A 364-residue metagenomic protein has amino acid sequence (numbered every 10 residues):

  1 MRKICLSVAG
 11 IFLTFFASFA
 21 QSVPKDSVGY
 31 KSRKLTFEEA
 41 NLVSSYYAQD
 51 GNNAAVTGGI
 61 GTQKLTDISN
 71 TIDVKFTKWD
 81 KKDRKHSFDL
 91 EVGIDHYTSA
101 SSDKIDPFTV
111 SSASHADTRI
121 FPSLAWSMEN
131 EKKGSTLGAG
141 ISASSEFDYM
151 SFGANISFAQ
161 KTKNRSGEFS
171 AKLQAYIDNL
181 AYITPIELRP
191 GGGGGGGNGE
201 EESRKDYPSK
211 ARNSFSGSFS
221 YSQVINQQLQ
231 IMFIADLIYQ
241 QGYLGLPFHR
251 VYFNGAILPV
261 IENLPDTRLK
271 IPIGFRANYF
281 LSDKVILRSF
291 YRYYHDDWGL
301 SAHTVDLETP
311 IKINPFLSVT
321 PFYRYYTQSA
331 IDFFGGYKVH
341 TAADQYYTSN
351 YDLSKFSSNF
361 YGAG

Functional and structural regions predicted by a protein language model:
Q21-K78, D89: Short glycine/proline- and aromatic-enriched beta-strand/turn motifs that initiate or cap beta-hairpins
L42-A48, L90-I94, L124, A139-A143 (+7 more regions): Transmembrane beta-barrel strands of outer-membrane/channel proteins
Q49-N53, Y97-D103, F147-F152, G167 (+7 more regions): Outer-membrane beta-barrel proteins
N53-V56, G61-T66, E91-P122, E168-Q228 (+1 more regions): Outer-membrane beta-barrel translocator/channel fold
Q63-L65, K82, A116-T118, S142-G153 (+3 more regions): Solvent-exposed loop/turn segments connecting transmembrane beta-strands in outer-membrane beta-barrel proteins
I72-F76, P122-M128, I156-Q160, F219-Q223 (+5 more regions): Residues on the lipid-exposed face of transmembrane beta-strands in outer-membrane beta-barrel proteins
W79-D83, E131-K133, K163-R165, N226-Q228 (+2 more regions): Outer-membrane beta-barrel channels and translocator barrels
V110-S112, A235-I238, L244-R276, H295-D306 (+2 more regions): Outer membrane beta-barrel transmembrane domains
